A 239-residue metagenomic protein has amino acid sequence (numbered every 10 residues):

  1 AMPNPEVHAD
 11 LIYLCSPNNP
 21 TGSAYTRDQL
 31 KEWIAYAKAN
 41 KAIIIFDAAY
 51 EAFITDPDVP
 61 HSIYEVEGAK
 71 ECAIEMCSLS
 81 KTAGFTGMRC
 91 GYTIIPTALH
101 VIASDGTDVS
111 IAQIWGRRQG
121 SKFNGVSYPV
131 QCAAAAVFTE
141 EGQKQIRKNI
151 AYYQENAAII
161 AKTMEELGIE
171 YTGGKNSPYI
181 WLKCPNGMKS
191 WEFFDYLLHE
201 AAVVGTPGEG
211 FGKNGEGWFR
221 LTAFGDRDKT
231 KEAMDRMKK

Functional and structural regions predicted by a protein language model:
A1-K239: PLP-dependent class I/II
